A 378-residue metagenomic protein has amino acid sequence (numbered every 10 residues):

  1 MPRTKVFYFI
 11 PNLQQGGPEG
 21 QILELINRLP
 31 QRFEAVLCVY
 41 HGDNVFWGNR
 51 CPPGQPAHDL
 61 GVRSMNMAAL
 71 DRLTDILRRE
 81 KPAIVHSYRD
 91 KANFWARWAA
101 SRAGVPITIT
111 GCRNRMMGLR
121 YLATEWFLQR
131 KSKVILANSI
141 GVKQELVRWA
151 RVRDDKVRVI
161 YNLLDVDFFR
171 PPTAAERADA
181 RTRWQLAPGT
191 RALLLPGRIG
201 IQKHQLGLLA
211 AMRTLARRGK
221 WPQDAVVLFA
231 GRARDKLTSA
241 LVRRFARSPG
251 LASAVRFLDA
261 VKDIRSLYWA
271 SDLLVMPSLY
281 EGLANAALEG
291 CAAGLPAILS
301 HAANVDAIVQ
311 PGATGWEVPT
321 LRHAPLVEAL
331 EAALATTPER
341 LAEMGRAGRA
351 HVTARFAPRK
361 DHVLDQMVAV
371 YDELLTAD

Functional and structural regions predicted by a protein language model:
Y8-D71, I76, K156: N-terminal strand-loop element at the rim of the active site of nucleotide-sugar-dependent glycosyltransferases
G16-E24, R191-K220, V227, A240 (+1 more regions): A conserved mid-protein helix/loop that constitutes part of the nucleotide-sugar donor-binding site
N44-C51, V226-A252: Short, structured helix-loop element that forms part of the nucleotide-activated donor/catalytic region
S87-N93: Short His-centered aromatic/hydrophobic patch
V105-I140, Q144-R151: A conserved, positively charged/aromatic
A260, L279: Aromatic "clamp/platform" in nucleotide-sugar-dependent glycosyltransferases that forms part of the donor/acceptor
P296-S300, V309: Short hydrophobic beta-strand element within catalytic cores of glycosyltransferases and related nucleotide-activated
P311-G312, W316-A324, A332-P338: Conserved acidic donor-binding segment of nucleotide-sugar-dependent glycosyltransferases
